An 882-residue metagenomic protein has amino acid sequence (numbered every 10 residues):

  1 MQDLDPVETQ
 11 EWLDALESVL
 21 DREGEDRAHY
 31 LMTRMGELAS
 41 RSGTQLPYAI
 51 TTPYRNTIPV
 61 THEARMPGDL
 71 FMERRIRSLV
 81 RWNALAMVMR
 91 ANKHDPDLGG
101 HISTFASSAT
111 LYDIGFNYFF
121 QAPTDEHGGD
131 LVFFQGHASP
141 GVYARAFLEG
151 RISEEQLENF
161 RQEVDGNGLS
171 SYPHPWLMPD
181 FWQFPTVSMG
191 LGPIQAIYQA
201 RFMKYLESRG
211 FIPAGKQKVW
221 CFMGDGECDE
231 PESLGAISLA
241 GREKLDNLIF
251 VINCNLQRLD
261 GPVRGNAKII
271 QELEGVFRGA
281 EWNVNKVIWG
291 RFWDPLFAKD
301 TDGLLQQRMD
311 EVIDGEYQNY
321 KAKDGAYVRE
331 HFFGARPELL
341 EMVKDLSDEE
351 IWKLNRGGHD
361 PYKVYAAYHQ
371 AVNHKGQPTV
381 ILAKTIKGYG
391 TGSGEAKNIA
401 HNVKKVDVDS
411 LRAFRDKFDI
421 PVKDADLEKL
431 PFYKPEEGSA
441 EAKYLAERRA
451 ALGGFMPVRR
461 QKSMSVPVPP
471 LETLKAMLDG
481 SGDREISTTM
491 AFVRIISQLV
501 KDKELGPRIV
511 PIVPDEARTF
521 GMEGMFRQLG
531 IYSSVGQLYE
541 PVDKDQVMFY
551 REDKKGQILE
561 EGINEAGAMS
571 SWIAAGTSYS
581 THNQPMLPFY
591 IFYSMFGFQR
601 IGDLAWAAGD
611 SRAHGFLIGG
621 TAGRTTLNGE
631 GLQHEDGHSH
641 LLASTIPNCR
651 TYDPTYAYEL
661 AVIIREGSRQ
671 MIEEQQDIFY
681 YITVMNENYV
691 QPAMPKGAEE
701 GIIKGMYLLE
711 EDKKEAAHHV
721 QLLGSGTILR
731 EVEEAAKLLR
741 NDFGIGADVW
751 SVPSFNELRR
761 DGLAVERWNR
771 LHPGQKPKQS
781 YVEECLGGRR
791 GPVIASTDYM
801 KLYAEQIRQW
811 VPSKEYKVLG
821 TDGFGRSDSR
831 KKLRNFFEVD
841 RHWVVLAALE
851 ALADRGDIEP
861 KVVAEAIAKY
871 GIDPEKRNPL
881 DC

Functional and structural regions predicted by a protein language model:
M1-E149, F414, I486-D502, G506 (+1 more regions): N-terminal amphipathic, basic-rich helices that act as targeting or association modules
P6, Q162-P185, L191, Y205-K216 (+8 more regions): Thiamine diphosphate
A15, V19, R34-L38, L79-A86 (+23 more regions): Generic, well-ordered alpha-helical scaffold segments in large soluble proteins
A15-S18, R65-E73, A91-G100, T124-D130 (+13 more regions): Glycine- and acidic
I58, H62-A84, F105, F120-P123 (+10 more regions): Non-catalytic terminal/interface segments that mediate subunit docking, oligomerization, and allosteric communication
H62-E63, G68-V80, A84-P96, H101-E243 (+7 more regions): Cofactor-binding active-site loop characterized by glycine-rich and histidine/acidic residues
D125-Q135, Q156-Q162, I212-F222, I249-I252 (+7 more regions): Beta-strand segments within the central parallel beta-sheet cores of soluble alpha/beta enzyme folds
C221-F222, C228, D603-R624, G629: A structural-propensity feature for long, helix-poor, extended segments
